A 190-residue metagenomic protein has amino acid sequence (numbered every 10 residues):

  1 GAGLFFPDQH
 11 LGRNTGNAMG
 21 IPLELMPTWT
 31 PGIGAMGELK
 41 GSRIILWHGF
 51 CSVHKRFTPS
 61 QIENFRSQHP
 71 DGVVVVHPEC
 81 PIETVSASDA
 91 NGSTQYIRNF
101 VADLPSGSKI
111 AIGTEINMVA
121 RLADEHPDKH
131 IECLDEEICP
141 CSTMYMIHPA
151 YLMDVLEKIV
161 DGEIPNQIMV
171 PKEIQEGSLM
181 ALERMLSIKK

Functional and structural regions predicted by a protein language model:
G1-K190: The feature marks the mature, well-folded catalytic cores of soluble enzymes
